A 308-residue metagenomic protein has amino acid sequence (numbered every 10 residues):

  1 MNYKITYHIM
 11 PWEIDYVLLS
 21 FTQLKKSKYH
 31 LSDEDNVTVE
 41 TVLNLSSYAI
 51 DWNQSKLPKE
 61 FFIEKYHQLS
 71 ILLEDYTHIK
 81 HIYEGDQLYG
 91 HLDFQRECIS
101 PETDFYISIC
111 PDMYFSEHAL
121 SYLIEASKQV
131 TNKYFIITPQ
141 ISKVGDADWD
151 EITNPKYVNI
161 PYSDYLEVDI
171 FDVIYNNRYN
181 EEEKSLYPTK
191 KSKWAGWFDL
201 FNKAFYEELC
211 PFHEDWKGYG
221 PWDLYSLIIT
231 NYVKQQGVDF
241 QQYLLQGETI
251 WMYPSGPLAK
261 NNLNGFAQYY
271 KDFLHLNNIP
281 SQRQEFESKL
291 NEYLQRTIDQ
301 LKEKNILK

Functional and structural regions predicted by a protein language model:
N2-I9, T38-L43: Hydrophobic targeting segments
E13-K28: Short, well-formed alpha-helical segments that are part of the catalytic scaffolds of diverse glycosyltransferases
K26-I82: Acidic donor-binding segment of Leloir-type glycosyltransferases
Y83-P101: Glycine-rich, basic loop-to-helix element that forms the pyrophosphate-binding segment of sugar-nucleotide handling
S100-D104, P211: Active-site acidic short loop of glycosyltransferases
T103-Y114: Short beta-strand-to-loop acidic/aromatic patch adjacent to the donor-nucleotide binding site
S116, Y122-K203, E207-E208, F212: Conserved catalytic core of nucleotide-sugar-dependent glycosyltransferases
D215-K308: C-terminal catalytic/acceptor-binding lobe
